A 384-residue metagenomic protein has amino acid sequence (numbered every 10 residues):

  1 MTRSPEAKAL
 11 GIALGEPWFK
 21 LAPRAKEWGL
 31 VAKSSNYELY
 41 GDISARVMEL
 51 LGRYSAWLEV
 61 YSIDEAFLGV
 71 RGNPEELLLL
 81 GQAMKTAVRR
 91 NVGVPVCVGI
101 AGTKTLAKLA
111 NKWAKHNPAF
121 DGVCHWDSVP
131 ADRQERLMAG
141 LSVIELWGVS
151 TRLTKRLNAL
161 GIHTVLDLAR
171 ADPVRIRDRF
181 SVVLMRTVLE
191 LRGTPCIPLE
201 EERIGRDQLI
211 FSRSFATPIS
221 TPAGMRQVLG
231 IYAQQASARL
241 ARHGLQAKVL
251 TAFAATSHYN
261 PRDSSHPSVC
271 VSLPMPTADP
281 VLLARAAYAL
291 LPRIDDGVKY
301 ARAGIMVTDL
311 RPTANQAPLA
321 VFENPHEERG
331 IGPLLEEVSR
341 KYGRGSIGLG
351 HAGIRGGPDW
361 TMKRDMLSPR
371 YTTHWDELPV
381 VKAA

Functional and structural regions predicted by a protein language model:
M1-I63, F67: Residues that scaffold, gate, or flank divalent-cation-dependent active/transport sites
M1-S4, L106-A114, S181, P198-R203 (+2 more regions): Short acidic, glycine/serine/threonine-rich loops at helix termini
Y61-E65, A101-K104, L245-V249, V298-R302: Short Gly/Ser/Thr- and Asp/Glu-enriched loop/turn motifs at secondary-structure junctions
L68-T86, G161: Catalytic palm subdomain of template-directed nucleic-acid polymerases, centered on the conserved carboxylate motif
L80-I144: Long, highly charged, low-complexity intrinsically disordered interaction regions that mediate electrostatic DNA/RNA
M138, E145, L153-K299, K382-A383: DNA-contacting surface of Y-family translesion DNA polymerases
H266, L273-A384: Acidic, metal-coordinating catalytic segment for phosphate/diphosphate chemistry, firing primarily on the Nudix
